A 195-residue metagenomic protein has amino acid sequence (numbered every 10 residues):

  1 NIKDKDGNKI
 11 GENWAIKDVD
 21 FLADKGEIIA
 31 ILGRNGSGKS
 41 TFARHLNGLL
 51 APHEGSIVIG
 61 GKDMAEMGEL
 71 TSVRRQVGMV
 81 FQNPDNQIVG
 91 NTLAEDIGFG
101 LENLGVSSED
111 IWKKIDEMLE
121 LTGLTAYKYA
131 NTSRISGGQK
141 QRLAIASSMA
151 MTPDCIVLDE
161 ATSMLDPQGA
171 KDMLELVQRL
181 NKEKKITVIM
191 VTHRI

Functional and structural regions predicted by a protein language model:
L32-R34: The feature captures the beta-strand-to-loop junction immediately N-terminal to the Walker
N47: Helix-to-loop junction immediately C-terminal to a conserved catalytic motif
S56-S72: ABC ATPase NBD Q-loop/coupling interface
E109-Y127: Conserved ABC ATPase "signature" region
N131-I135, Q139: Conserved ABC ATPase signature
T152: Conserved catalytic motifs of ABC-family nucleotide-binding domains
I156-D159: Catalytic Walker B motif of ABC-type/P-loop ATPase nucleotide-binding domains
